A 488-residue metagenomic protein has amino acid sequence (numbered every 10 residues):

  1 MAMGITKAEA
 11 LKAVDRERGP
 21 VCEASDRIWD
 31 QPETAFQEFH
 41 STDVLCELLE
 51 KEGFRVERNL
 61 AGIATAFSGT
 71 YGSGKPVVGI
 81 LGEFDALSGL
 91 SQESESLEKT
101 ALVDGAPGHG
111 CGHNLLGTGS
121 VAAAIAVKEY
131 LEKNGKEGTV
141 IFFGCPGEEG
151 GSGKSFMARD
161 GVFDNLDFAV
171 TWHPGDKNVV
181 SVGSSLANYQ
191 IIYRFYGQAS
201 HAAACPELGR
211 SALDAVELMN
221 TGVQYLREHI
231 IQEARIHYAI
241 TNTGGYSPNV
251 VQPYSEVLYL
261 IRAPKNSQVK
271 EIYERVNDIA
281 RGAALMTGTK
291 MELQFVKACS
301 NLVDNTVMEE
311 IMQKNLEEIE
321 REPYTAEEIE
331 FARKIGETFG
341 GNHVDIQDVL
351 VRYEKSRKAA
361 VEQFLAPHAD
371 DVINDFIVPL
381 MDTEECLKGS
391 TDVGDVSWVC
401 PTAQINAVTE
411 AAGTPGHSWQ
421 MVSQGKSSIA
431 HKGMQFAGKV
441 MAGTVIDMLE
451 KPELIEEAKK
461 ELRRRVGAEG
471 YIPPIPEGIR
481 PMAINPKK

Functional and structural regions predicted by a protein language model:
G4-H109, N114, T118-T139: Acidic/His- and Gly-rich active-site-bordering loop/insert found across diverse amide/peptide-bond hydrolases
G4-I5, E23-R27, K99-A106, F195-A203 (+3 more regions): A short small-residue
T6, E17-A24, Q37-L48, P76 (+21 more regions): General structural feature for long, well-ordered alpha-helical segments within catalytic domains of soluble enzymes
I28, G69, I80, H113 (+8 more regions): Divalent metal-coordination and catalytic microenvironments
W29-Q31, H109, H113-L116, H173 (+3 more regions): Histidine-centered active-site/metal-ligand motif
E33-T34, F143-G147, V296-N301: Conserved short loop/turn motifs at secondary-structure junctions
T65, L87-G89, E95-G108, N114-L115 (+2 more regions): Histidine/acidic-residue-rich, glycine-tolerant segments that coordinate divalent metal ions
E217-K488: Metal-dependent amide/peptide-bond hydrolase catalytic core, centered on the "pita-bread" metallohydrolase fold
